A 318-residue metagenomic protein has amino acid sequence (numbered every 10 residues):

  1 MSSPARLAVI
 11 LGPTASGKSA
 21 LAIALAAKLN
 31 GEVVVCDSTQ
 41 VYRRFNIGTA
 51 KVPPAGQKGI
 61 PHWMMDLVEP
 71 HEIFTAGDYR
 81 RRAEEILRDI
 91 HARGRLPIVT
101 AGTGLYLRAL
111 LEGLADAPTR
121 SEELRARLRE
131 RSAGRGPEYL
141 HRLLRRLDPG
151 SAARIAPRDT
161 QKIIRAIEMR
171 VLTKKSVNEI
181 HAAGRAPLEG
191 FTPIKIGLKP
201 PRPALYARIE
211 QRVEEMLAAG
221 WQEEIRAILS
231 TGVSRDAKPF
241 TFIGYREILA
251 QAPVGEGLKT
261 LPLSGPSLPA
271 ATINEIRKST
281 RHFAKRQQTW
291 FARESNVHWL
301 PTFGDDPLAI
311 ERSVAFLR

Functional and structural regions predicted by a protein language model:
M1-R318: Phosphate/pyrophosphate-binding catalytic cores of soluble transferases and nucleic-acid-acting enzymes
